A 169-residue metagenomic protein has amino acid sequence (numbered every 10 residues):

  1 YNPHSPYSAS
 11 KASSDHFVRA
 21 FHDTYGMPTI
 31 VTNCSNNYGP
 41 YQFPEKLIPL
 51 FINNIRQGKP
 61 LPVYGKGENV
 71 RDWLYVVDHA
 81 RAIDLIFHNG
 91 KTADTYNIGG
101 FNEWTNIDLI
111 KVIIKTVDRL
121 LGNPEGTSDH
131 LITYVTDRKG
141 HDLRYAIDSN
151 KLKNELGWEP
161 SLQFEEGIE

Functional and structural regions predicted by a protein language model:
Y1-N2, T32, G67, L156: Short amphipathic alpha-helical segments at helix-loop
Y1-V31, Y38, Q42-P44: Catalytic helix-loop patch of NAD(P)-dependent Rossmann-fold dehydrogenases
T32-C34, I147: Short glycine/serine/threonine-enriched helix-capping/active-site loop that flanks the nucleotide-sugar donor pocket
N36-N37, N69: A short, flexible beta-alpha/helix-coil linker loop
P49, N53-E169: C-terminal substrate-binding subdomain of Rossmann-fold SDR/epimerase-dehydratase oxidoreductases
